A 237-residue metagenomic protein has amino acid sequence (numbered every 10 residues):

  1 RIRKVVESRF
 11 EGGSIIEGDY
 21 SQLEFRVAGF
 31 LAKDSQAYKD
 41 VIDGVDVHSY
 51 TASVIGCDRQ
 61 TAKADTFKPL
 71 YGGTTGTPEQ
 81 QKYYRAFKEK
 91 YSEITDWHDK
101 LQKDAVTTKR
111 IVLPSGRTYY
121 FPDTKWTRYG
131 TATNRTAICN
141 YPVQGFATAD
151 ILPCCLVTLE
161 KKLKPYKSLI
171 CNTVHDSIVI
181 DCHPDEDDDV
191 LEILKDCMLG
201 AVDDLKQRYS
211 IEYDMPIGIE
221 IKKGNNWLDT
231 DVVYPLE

Functional and structural regions predicted by a protein language model:
R1-E237: Conserved catalytic core of nucleotide polymerization and phosphodiester-bond processing enzymes
